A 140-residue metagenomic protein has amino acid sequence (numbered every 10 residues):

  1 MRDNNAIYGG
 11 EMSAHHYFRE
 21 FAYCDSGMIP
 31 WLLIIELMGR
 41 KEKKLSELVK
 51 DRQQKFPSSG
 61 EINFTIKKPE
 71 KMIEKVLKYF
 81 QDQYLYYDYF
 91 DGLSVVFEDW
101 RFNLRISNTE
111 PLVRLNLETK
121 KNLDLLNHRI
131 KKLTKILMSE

Functional and structural regions predicted by a protein language model:
M1-E140: Phosphate-binding and adjacent anionic-ligand microenvironments
